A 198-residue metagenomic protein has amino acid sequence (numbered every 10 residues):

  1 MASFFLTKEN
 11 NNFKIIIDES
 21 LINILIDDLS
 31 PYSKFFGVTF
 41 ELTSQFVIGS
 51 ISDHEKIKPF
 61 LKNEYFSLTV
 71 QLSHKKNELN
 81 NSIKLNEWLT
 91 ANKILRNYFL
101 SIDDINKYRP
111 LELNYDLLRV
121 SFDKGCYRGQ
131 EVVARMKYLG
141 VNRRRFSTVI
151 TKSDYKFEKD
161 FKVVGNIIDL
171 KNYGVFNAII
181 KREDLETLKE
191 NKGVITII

Functional and structural regions predicted by a protein language model:
M1-I198: Basic, glycine/lysine-rich polyanion-binding surfaces/domains
